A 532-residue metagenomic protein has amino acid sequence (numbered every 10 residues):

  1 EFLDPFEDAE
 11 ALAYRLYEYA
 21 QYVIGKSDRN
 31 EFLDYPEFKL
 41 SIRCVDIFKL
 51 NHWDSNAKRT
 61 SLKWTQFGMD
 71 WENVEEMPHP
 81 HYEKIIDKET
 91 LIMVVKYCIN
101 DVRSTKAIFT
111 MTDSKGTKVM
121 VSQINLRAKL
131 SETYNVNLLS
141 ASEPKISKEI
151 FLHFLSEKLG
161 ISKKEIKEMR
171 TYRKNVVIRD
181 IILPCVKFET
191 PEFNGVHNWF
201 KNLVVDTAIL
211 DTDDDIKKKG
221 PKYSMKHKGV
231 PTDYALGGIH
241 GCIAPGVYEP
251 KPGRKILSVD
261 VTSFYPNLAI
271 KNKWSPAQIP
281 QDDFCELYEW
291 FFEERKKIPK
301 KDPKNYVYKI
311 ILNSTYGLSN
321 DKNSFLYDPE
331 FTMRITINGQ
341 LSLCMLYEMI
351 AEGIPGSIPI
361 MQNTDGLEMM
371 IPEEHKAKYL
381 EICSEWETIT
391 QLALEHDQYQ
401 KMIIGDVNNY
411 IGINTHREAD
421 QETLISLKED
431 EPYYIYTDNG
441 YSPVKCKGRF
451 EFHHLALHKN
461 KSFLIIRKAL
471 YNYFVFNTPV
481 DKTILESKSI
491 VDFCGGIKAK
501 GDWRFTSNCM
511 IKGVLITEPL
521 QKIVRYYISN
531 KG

Functional and structural regions predicted by a protein language model:
F2-E10, K271-P276, H375-K378, I382 (+1 more regions): Short secondary-structure boundary/capping segments
F2-V102: Active-site-proximal helix-loop-helix substrate-binding element of RNase H-like nuclease domains
E7-N30, I178-Y327: Catalytic nucleotidyl-transfer cores of nucleotide-processing enzymes
N56-M77, Y82-S263, M349-E374, K378-E387 (+4 more regions): Conserved "right-hand" nucleotidyltransferase catalytic core of DNA-directed polymerases
D87-M93, P245-R254, Q278-I279, E293-I298 (+7 more regions): Glycine- and acidic
P221, H227-P231, N305, K376-G532: C-terminal, non-catalytic extensions of nucleic-acid polymerases
K309-Y316, Y327-Y347: Conserved pre-motif C helix in the palm subdomain of viral-like polymerases
